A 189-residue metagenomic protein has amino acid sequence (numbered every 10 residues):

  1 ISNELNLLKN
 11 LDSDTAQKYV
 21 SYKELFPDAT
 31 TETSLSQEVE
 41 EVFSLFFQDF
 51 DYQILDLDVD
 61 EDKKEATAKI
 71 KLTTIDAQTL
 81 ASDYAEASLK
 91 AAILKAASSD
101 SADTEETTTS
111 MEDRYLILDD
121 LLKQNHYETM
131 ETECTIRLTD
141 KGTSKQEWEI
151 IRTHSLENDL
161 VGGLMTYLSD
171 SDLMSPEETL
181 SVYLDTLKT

Functional and structural regions predicted by a protein language model:
I1-N6, L25, G162-K188: Short, low-complexity N-terminal intrinsically disordered segments enriched in polar/charged residues
S2-L5, S13, Q17, E40 (+2 more regions): Extracytoplasmic/secreted envelope proteins and their assembly/folding machinery, especially bacterial periplasmic
L7-A29, T186-T189: Short, well-ordered alpha-helical segments enriched in acidic and aromatic residues
Y19-S21, E32-T33, E40-S44: Mature extracellular/luminal domains of secreted and GPI-anchored eukaryotic proteins, especially small
E32, S36, Y127-E131, D172-L180: Solvent-exposed, acidic/flexible segments
Q37-L122: Surface-exposed, charged secondary-structure patches
D58-D60, I151, Y183: Extended hydrophobic/Leu-rich segments
S88-S110, L116, D120-S171: Short beta-strand edge/turn micro-motifs at domain boundaries
